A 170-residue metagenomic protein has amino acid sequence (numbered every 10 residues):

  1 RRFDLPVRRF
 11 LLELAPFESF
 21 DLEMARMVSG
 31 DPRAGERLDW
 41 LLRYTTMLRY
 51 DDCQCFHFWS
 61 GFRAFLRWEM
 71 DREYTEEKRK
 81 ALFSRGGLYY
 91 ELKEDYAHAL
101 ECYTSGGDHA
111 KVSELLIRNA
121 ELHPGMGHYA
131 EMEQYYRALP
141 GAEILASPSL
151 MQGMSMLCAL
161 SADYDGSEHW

Functional and structural regions predicted by a protein language model:
R1-D71, A81: C-terminal boundary/linker of central alpha/beta nucleotide-binding cores
E76-S161, D165-W170: Extended alpha-helical scaffolding segments used for macromolecular assembly and cargo binding
